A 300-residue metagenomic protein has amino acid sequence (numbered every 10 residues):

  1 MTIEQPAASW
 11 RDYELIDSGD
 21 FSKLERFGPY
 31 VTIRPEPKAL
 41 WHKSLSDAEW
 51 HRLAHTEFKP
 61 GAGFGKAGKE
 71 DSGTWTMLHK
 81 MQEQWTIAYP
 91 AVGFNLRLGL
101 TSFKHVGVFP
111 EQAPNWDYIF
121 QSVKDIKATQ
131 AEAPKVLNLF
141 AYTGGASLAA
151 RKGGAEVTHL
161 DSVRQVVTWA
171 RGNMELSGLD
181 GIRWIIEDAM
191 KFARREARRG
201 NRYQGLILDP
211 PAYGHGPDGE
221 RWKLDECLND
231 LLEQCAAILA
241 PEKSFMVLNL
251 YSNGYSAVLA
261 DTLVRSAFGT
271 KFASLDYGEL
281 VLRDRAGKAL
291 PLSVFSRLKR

Functional and structural regions predicted by a protein language model:
R11-E25, T32-P110, D117: Non-catalytic substrate-recognition/targeting regions of SAM-dependent transferases
A131-Y142: Conserved class I S-adenosyl-L-methionine
T143-A155: Conserved SAM-binding loop of SAM-dependent methyltransferases across substrates and taxa, primarily the Class I
E156-D161: Conserved SAM-binding motif I beta-strand of class I
V163-I207: S-adenosyl-L-methionine
R164-V166, I186-A189, Y203-Q234: Mobile active-site "lid"/loop adjacent to the S-adenosyl-L-methionine
L239-P241: Helix-to-beta-strand junctions that scaffold the AdoMet/dcAdoMet cofactor pocket in Class I SAM-dependent enzymes
K243-R300: C-terminal catalytic and target-recognition region of SAM-dependent MTase-like enzymes, primarily methyltransferases
